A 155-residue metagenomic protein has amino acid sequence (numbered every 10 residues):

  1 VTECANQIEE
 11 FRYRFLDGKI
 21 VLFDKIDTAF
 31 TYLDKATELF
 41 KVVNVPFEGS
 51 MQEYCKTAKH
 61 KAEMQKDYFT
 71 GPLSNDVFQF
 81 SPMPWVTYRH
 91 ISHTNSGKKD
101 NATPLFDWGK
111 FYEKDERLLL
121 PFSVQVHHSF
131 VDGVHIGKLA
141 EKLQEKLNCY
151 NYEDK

Functional and structural regions predicted by a protein language model:
V1-A5, K138-L143: Structural preference for long, well-ordered alpha-helical segments in enzyme cores
V1-T28: Hydrophobic "lid/gating" helix adjacent to the active-site nucleophile that controls access to an acyl-thioester pocket
Y32-Y88: Helical lid/core segments from catalytic subdomains that handle acyl or acyl-like groups
T37-E38, V131, Q144: Non-catalytic regulatory/linker segments of enzymes
V77-P82, T87-L119: Flexible, Gly/Pro-enriched loop and linker segments at secondary-structure and domain junctions
L118, F122-S123, E153: Core RNA-modification/binding signature centered on pseudouridine synthases
Q125-K138: Mixed-charge, glycine-accented linear interaction segment located at domain edges/termini
L143-N151: A common structural junction motif
